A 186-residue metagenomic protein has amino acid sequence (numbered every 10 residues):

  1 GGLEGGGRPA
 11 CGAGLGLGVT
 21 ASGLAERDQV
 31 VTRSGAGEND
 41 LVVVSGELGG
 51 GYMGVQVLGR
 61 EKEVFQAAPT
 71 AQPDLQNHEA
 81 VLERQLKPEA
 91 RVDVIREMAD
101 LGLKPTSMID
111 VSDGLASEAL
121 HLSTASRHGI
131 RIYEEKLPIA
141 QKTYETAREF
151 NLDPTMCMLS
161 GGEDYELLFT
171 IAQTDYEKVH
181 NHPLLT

Functional and structural regions predicted by a protein language model:
G1-E4, P9-S22, D28, D100 (+1 more regions): Glycine-/charge-enriched secondary-structure boundary and capping motifs
G1-E63: Glycine-rich anion-binding loops of enzyme active sites
A13, G51, L58, L75-V81 (+1 more regions): Active-site-proximal beta-alpha loop/turn segments in soluble metabolic enzymes
D28-Q29, S34, G46, G50-Q56 (+7 more regions): Flexible, active-site-adjacent loop/turn segments at secondary-structure boundaries
Q56-V57, E61-E63, P69, E134-E135 (+2 more regions): Short, charged/polar low-complexity linear motifs in solvent-exposed/disordered segments
A67-E89: A short, charged helix-loop
K87-M98: A short, well-structured juxtamembrane/interface segment
